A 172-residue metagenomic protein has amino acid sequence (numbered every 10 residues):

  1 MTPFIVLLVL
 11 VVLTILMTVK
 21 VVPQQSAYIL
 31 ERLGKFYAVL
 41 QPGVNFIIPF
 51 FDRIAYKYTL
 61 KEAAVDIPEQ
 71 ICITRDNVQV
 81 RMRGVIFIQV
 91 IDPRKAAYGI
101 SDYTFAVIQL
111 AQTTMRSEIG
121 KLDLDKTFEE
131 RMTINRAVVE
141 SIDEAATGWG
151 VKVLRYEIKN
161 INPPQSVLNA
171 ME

Functional and structural regions predicted by a protein language model:
M1-E172: N-terminal hydrophobic membrane-entry segments
